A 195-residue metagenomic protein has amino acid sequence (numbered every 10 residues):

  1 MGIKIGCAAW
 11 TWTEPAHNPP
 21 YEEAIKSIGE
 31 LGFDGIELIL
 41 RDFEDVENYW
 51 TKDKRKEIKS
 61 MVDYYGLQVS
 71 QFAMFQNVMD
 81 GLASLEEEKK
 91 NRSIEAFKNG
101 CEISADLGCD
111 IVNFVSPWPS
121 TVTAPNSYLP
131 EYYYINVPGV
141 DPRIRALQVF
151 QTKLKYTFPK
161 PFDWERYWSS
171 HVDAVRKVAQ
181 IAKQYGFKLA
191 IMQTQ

Functional and structural regions predicted by a protein language model:
M1-H17: Boundary/entry segment of secreted carbohydrate-active catalytic domains
A8-W12, I39-R41, M74-N77, P117-P119 (+2 more regions): Active-site beta-loop-alpha junctions enriched in small/polar residues
N18-E22, E47-K56, E95, D173: Aromatic- and glycine-enriched glycan-recognition loops and surfaces that form the carbohydrate-binding subsites
P19, D63-Y65, L82-Q195: Active-site acidic/histidine proton-transfer and metal-coordination neighborhood in alpha/beta enzyme cores
P20-R41, G100, L107-I111: Catalytic domains of carbohydrate-active enzymes, especially glycoside hydrolases
I36, S70-F72, V112-N113, L189: Hydrophobic residues within beta-strands of alpha/beta enzymes
I39-D63, S116-T123: Glycine-rich, proline-tolerant flexible connector loops at the mouths of alpha/beta enzymes
I39-E44, Y49, E57, S70-S104: Conserved, well-structured beta-alpha core segment at the onset of a catalytic domain
